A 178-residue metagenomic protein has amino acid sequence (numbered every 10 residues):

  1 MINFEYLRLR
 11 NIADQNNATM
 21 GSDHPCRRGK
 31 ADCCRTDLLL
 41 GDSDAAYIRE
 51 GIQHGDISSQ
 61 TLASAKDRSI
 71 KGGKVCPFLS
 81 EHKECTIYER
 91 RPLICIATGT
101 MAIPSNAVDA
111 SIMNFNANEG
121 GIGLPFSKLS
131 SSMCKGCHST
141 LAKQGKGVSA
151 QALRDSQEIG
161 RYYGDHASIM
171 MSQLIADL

Functional and structural regions predicted by a protein language model:
M1-D32, L38-L178: Short loop/turn segments that flank or connect secondary-structure elements
